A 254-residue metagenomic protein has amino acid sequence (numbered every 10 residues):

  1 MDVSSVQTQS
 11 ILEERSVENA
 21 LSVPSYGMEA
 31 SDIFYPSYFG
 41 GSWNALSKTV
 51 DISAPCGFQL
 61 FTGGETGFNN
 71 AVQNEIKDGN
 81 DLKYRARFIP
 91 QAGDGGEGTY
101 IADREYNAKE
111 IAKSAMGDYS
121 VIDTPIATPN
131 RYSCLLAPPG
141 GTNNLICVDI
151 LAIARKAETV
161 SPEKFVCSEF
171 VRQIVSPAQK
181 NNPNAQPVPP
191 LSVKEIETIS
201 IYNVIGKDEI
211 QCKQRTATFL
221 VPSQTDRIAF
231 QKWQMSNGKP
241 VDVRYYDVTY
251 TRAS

Functional and structural regions predicted by a protein language model:
V3-G40, A45-S254: Soluble ligand-binding/transfer domains with enclosed cavities or grooves
